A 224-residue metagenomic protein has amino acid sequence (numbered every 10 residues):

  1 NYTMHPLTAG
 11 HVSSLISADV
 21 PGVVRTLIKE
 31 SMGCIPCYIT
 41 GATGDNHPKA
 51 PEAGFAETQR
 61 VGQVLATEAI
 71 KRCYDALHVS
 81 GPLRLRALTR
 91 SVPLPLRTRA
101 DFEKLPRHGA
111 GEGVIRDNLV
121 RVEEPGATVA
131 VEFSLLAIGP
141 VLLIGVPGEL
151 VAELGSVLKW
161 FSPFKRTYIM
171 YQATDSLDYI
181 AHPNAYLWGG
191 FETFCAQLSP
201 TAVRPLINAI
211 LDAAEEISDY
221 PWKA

Functional and structural regions predicted by a protein language model:
N1-A224: Non-catalytic substrate/cofactor recognition surfaces at enzyme active-site rims
